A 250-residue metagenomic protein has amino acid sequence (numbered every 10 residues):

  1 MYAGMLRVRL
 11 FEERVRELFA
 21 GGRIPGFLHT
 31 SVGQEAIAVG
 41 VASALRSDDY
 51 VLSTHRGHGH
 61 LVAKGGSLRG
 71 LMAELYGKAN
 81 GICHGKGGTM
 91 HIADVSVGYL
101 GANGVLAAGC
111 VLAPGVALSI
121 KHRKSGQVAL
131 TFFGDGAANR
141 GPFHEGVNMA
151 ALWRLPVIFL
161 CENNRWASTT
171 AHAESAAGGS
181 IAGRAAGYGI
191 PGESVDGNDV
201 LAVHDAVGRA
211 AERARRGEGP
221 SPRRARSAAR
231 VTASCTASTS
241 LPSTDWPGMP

Functional and structural regions predicted by a protein language model:
M1-I37, A225-P250: Conserved acidic/glycine
E13, G21-W153, A171-A177, A182 (+1 more regions): Cofactor-binding active-site loop characterized by glycine-rich and histidine/acidic residues
L52, V128-F132, I158-L160, S221-R224: Structural motif
R56, E162-R165, G197-N198, A225: Short, ordered loop/turn segments at secondary-structure junctions
K121-S125, A177-R209, T232-P250: Conserved thiamine diphosphate
L155-P156, E218: Loop/turn elements at helix/coil->beta-strand transitions in domains of secreted/extracellular proteins
P156-V157, P191: Short, proline-centered helix/strand-breaking motifs
A202-R226: Structural signature of the thiamine diphosphate
